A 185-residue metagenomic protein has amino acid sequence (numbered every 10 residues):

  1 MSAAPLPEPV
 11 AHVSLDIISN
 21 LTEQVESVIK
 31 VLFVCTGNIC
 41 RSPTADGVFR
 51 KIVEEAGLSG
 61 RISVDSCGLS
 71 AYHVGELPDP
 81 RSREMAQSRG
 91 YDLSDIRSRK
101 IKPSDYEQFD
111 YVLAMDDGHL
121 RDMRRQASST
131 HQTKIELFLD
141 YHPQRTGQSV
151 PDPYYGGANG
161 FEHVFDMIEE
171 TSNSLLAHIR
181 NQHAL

Functional and structural regions predicted by a protein language model:
L15-Q108, A177-L185: Conserved active-site segments centered on acidic
C35, A86, L113-A114, I168: Hydrophobic structural packing positions in well-ordered secondary structure
S42, M115-D116: Replace "coordinates the UDP/GDP/TDP-sugar" with "coordinates nucleotide-activated sugar donors
D105, Y111, D117-L185: Phosphate-binding/catalytic loops
